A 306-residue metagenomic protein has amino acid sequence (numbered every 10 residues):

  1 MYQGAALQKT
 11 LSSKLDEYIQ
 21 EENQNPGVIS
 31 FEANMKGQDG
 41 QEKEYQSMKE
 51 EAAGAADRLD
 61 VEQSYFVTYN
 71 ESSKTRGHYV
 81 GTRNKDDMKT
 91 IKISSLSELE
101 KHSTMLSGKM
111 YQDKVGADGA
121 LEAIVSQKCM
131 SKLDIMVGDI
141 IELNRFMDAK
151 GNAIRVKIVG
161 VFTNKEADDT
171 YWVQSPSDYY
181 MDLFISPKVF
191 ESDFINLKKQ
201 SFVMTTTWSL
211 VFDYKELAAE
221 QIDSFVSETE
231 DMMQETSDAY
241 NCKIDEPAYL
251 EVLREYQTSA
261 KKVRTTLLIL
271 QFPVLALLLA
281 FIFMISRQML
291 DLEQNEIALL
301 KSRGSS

Functional and structural regions predicted by a protein language model:
M1-L278: Membrane transport/envelope proteins' first extracytoplasmic loop
A280-S306: Interfacial "coupling" helices/loops that link adjacent transmembrane helices in transporter permeases
